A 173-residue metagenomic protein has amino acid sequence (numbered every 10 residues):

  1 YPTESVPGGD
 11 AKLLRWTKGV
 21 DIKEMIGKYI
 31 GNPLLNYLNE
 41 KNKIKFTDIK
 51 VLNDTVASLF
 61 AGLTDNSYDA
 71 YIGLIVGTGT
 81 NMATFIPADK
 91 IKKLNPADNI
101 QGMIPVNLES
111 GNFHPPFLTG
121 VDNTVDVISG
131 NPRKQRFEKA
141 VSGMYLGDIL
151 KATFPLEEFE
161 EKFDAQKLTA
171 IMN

Functional and structural regions predicted by a protein language model:
T3-N66, A70-I72, A88-P116: Glycine-rich phosphate-binding loop and adjoining helix at the ATP-binding site of ATP-dependent phosphoryl-transfer
N36-N39, L63-D65, N99, N112-H114 (+1 more regions): ATP-binding/phosphotransfer module of carbohydrate and carboxylate kinases, centering on a glycine-rich
I72-L74, E138: Short, flexible coil/turn micro-motifs enriched in small/turn-prone residues
A83-P87: Short beta-strand-to-turn element immediately C-terminal to the catalytic PLP-Schiff-base lysine in fold type I
